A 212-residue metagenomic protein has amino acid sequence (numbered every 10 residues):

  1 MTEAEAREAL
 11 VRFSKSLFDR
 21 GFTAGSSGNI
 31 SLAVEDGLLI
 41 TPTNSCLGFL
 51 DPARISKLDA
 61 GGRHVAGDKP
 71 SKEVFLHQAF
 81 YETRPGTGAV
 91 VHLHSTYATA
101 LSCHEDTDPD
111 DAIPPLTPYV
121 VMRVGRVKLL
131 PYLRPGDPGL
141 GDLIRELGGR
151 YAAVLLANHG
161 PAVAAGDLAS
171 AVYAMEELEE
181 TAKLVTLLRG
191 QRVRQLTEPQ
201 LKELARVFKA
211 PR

Functional and structural regions predicted by a protein language model:
M1-R212: Glycine-rich flexible loops
